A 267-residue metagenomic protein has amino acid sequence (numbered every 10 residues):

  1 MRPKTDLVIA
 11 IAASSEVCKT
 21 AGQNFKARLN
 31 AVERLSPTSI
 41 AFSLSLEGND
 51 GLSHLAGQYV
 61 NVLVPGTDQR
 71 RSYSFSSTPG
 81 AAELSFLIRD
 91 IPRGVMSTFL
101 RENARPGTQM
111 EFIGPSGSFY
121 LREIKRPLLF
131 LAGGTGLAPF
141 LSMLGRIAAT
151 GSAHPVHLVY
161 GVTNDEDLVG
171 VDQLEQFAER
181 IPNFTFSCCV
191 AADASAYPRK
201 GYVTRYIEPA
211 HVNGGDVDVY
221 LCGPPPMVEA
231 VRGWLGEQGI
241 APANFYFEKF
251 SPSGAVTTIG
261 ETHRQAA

Functional and structural regions predicted by a protein language model:
M1, P155, V159-A267: Reductase modules of NAD(P)H-dependent flavoproteins
R2-Q109, V162-N164, C189-D193: Ferredoxin-reductase
D50, L128, D216-V219: Short active-site oxyanion
G57, G136, P224: Short, conserved phosphate/pyrophosphate- and ester-handling motifs at nucleotide-, phospho-/glycolipid
P79, L121-E123, T150-S152, N213: Short, flexible hinge/linker loops that cap or flank conserved catalytic cores
I113-K125: A short, basic/flexible loop-to-alpha-helix module at the beginning of a structural domain
L128-A138: Short, glycine-rich nucleotide/cofactor-binding loops
P139-A149: Histidine-anchored nucleotide/phosphate-binding helix
